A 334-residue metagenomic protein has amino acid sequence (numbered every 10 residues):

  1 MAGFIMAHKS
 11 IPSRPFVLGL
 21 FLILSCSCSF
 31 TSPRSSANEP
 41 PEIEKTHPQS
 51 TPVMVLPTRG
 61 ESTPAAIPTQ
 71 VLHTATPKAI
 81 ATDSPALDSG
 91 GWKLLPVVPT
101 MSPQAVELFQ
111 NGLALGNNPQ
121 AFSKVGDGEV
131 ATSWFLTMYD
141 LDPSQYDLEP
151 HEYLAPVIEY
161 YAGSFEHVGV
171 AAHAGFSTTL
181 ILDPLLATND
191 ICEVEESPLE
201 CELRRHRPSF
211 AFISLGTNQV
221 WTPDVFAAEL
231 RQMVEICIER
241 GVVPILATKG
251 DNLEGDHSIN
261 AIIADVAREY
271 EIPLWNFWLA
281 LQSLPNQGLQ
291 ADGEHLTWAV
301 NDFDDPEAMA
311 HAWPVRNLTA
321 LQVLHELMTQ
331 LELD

Functional and structural regions predicted by a protein language model:
A7-V17: Bacterial N-terminal signal peptides that target proteins for export
V17-S27: Bacterial N-terminal signal peptides
C26-P96, T100: Ser/Thr-rich, Proline-interspersed low-complexity disordered segments
I80-A131: N-terminal module-boundary/linker segments of secreted carbohydrate-active enzymes
G116-V225, N301: Conserved SGNH/GDSL esterase-like catalytic core that processes O-acyl groups on lipids and polysaccharides
V125-G128, I213-N218, A247-D251, N276-L281: Active-site-proximal beta-strand/loop segments in catalytic clefts of secreted hydrolases
N218, R231-I263: Active-site segments of SGNH/GDSL-like serine hydrolases that catalyze O-acetyl group transfer/hydrolysis on lipids
D251-D334: Catalytic His-Asp segment of secreted/periplasmic serine-dependent ester chemistry enzymes
